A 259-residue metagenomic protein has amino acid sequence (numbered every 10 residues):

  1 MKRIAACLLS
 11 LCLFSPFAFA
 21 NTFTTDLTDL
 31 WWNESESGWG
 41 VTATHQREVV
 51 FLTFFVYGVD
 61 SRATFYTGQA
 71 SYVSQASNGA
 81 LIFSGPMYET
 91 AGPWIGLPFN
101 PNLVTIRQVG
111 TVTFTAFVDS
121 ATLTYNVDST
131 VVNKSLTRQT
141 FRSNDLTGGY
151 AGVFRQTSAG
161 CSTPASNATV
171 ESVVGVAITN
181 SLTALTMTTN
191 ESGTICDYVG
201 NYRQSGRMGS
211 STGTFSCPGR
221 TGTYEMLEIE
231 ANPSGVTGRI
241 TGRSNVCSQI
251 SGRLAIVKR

Functional and structural regions predicted by a protein language model:
M1-I4: Positively charged n-region of N-terminal signal peptides that target proteins for export
C7-L8, A18: Cleavable N-terminal signal peptides
L8-L9, V109: Generic detector of short alpha-helix boundary/capping microenvironments and adjacent low-complexity segments
L13-F17: N-terminal signal peptide c-region/cleavage motif recognized by signal peptidases
N21-R259: Mature soluble binding/inhibitory domains
